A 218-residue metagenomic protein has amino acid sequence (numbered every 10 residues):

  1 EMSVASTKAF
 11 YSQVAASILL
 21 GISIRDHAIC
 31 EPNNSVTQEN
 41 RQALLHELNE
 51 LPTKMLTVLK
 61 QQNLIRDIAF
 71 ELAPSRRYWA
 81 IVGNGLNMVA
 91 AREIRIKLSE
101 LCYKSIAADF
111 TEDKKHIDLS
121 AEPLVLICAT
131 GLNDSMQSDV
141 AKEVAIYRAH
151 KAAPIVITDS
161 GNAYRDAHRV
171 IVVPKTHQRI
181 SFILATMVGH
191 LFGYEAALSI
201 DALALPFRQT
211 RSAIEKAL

Functional and structural regions predicted by a protein language model:
E1-L218: A SIS-like phosphosugar-recognition module
